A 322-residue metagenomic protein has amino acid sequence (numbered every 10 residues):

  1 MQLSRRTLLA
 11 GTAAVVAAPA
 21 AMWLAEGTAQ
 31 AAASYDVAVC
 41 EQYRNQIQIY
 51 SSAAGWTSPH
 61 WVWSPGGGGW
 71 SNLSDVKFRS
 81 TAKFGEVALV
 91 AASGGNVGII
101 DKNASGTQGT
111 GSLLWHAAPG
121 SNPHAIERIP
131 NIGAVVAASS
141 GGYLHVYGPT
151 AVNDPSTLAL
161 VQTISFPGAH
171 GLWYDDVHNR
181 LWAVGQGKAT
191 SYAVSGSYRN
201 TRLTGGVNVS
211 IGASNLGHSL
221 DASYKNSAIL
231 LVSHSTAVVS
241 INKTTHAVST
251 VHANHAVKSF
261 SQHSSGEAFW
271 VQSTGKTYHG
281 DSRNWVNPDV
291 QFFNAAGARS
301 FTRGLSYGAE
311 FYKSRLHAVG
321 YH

Functional and structural regions predicted by a protein language model:
T7-G27: N-terminal export signals
A32-A53: An edge-strand/N-cap motif at the start of beta-rich repeat modules
Y35, G85-E86, N131-G133, V177-N179 (+2 more regions): Short coil/turn segments that connect the beta-strands within blades of beta-propeller domains
Q42, A92-G94, S139-G141, Q186 (+1 more regions): Short loop/turn segments immediately following the C-termini of beta-strands
S52-A54, K102-G106, P149-D154, A193-N200 (+1 more regions): Short loop/turn segments immediately following beta-strands, especially the blade-tip and inter-blade linker loops
S58-G67, G111-A117, T157-T163, T204-I211 (+1 more regions): A short beta-strand motif characteristic of beta-propeller blades
W61-E86, T110-A125: Blade-loop segments of beta-propeller domains
W70-R79, S121-E127, P167-G171, S214-A222 (+2 more regions): Repeated scaffold domains used in trafficking and secretory/extracellular systems, primarily beta-propellers
